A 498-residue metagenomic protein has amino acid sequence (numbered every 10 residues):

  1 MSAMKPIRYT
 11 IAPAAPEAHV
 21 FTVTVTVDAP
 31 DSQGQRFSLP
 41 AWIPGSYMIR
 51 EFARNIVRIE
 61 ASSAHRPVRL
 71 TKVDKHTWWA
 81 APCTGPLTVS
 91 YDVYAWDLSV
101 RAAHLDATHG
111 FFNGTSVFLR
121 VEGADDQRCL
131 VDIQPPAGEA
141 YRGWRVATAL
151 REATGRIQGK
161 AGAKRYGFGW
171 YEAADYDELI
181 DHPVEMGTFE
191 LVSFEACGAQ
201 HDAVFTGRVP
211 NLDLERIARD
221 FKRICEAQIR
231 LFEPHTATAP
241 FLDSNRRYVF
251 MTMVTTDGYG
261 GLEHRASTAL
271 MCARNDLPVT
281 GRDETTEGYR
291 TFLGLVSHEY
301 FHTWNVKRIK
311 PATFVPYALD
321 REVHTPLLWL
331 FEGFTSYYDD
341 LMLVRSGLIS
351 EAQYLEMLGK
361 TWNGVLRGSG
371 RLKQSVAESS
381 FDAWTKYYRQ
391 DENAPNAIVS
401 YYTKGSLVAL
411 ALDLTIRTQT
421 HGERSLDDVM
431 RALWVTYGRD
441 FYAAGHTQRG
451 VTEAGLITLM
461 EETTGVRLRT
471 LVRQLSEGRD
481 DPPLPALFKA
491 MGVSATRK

Functional and structural regions predicted by a protein language model:
M1-P16: N-terminal, polar/Ser/Thr-rich
M1-S2, D440-K498: Beta/coil-rich, acidic/histidine-enriched accessory regions frequently appended to metallopeptidases
I11-A14, G45-D106, V121: A surface-exposed beta-strand-loop module
F21-A53, S116-P136: Surface-exposed beta-strand/loop patches in extracellular or lumenal glycoproteins
P40, S90-E185: Extended, low-hydrophobicity, Ser/Thr/Pro/Gly-biased non-transmembrane segments
F52-N55, E60, D126, D132-A147 (+7 more regions): Zn2+-dependent metallopeptidase catalytic core
E190-L328: Juxtacatalytic substrate-recognition/specificity segment
I309-Y317, E322-Y402, Y437-D440: Acidic/His/Gly-enriched intrinsically disordered linker/tail segments that often contain short helix/coil "MoRF-like"
